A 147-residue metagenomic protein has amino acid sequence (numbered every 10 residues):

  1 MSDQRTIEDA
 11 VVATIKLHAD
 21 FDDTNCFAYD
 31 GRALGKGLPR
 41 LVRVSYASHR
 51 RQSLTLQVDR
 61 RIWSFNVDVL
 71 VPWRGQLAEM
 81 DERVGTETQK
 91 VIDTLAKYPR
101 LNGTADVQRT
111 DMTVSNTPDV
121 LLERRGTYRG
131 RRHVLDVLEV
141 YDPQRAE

Functional and structural regions predicted by a protein language model:
M1-L34, Y46-E147: Charged, amphipathic alpha-helical segments and their flanking helix caps
P39-R43: A short glycine-rich, His/Asp/Glu-containing loop-to-beta-strand
